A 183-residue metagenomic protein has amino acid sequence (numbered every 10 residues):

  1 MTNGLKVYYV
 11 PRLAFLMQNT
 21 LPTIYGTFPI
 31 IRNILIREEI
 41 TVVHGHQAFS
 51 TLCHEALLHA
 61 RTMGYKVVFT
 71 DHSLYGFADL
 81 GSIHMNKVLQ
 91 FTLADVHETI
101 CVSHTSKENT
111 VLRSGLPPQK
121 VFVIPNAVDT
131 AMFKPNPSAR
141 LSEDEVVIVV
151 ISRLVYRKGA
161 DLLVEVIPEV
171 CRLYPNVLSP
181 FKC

Functional and structural regions predicted by a protein language model:
T2-G45, S50-L58, T62, I83-F91: An amphipathic, basic-hydrophobic alpha-helix
Q47, D71-L74, P125-N126: Histidine-centered beta-alpha loop that forms part of the nucleotide-sugar donor binding/catalytic region in diverse
L57-A60, I167-C171: A conserved amphipathic alpha-helix that caps or lines the catalytic cleft of carbohydrate- and lipid-modifying enzymes
M63-K66, Q119: A short helix->loop->beta-strand "cap" motif at the edges of active sites that frequently abuts
Y65-V68, L74-D95, E108, L112 (+1 more regions): Nucleotide-sugar donor phosphate/pyrophosphate-binding loop at the beta->alpha transition of glycosyltransferases
Y75, D95-H104, K182: A short beta-strand/loop micro-motif in the catalytic core of glycosyltransferases that engages the nucleotide-sugar
T105, A127: Carbohydrate-associated surface elements
A139-E169, P180-K182: Conserved donor-binding/catalytic core segment of Leloir-type glycosyltransferases
